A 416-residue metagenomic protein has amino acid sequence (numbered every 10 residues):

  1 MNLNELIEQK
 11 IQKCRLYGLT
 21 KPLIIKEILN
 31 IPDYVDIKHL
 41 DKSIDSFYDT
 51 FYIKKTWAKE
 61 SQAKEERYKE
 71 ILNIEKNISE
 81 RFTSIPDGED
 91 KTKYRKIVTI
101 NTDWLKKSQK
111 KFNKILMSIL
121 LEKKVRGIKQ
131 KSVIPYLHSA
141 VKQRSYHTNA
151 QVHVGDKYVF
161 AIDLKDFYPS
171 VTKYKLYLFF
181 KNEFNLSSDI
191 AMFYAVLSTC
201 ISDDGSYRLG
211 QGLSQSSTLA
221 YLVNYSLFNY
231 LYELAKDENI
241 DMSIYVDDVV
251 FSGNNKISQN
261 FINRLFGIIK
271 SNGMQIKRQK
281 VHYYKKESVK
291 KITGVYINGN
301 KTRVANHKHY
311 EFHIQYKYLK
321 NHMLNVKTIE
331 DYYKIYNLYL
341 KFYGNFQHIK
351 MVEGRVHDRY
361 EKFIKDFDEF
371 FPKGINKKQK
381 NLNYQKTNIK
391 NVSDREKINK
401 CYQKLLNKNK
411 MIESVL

Functional and structural regions predicted by a protein language model:
M1-L213, L222-E233, K256-L416: Right-hand nucleic-acid polymerase module
A161-K165, G212, S216, D237-N254: Catalytic palm active-site di-aspartate
